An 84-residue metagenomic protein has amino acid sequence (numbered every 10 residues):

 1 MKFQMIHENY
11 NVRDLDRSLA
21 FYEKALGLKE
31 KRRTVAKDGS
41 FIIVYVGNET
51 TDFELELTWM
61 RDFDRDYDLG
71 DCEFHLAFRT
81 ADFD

Functional and structural regions predicted by a protein language model:
K2, N9-D52: Core segments of cupin and vicinal oxygen chelate
K2-Q4, C72: Residue-level preference for beta-strand/loop junctions
H7, F53, H75: Histidine-centered active-site/metal-ligand motif
R13-D16, D68-D84: Vicinal oxygen chelate
R32-T34, W59-F63: Short, well-ordered turn and helix-capping elements at secondary-structure junctions
Y45-G47, R65-D68: Short secondary-structure boundary/capping segments
E49-F53, D62-D64, F83-D84: Short, charged/polar surface micro-motifs in flexible loops or helix N-caps
